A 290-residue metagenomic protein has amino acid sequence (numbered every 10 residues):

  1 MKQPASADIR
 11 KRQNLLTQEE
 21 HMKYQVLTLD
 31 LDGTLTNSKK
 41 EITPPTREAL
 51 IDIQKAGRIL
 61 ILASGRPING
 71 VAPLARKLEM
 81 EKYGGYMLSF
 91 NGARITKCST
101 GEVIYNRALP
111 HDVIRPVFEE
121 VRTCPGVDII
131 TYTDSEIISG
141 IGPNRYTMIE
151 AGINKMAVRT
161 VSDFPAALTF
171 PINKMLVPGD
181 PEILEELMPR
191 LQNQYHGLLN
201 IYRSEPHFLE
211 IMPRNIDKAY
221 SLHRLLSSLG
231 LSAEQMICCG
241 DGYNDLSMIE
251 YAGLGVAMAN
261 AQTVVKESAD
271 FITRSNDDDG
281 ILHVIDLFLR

Functional and structural regions predicted by a protein language model:
Q3-P4: Cationic, low-complexity basic patches in intrinsically disordered or flexible, solvent-exposed regions
I9-H21: Short, Lys/Arg-enriched N-terminal segments with co-localized hydrophobic residues within the first ~10-30 amino acids
M22-V26, T43, E210-R290: Mg2+-dependent phosphoryl-transfer enzymes with acidic/Ser/Thr/Gly-rich catalytic loops
Q25-S38: Asp-based phosphoryl-transfer active-site loop
P44-R145: Active-site phosphate-binding/coordination module
G57-I61, G85, K174, E234-Q235 (+1 more regions): Short active-site oxyanion
L78, Y83, N91, Y195-G197 (+2 more regions): Short, structured coil segments at secondary-structure junctions
P116, E120, C124-C239: Conserved acidic, metal-coordinating active-site core of Asp-based, Mg2+-dependent phosphoryl-transfer enzymes
